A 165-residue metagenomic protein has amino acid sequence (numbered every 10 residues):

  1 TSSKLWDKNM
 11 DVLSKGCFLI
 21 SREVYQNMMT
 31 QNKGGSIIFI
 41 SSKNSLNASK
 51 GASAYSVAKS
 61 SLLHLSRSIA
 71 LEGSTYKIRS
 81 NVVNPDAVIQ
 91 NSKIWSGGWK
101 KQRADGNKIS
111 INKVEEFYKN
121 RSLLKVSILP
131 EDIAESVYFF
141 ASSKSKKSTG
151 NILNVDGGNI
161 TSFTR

Functional and structural regions predicted by a protein language model:
T1, A48-S56, S68: Active-site loop-to-helix junction immediately N-terminal to the catalytic Tyr of the SDR YXXXK motif in Rossmann-fold
S2-L19, I38, L62: Catalytic Tyr-X3-Lys loop
S21, A58, S66: Active-site helix of classical SDR
Q26, L71-E72, K146: Alpha-helical segment proximal to the catalytic Tyr-Lys
S42: Residue(s) in the substrate-gating loop at a strand-loop-helix junction that position the organic substrate next
N47, V137-Y138, T149-R165: Short C-terminal tail/terminal secondary-structure segment of NAD(P)H-dependent dehydrogenase/reductase domains
N47-S53, T75, K125, S143: Active-site loop immediately N-terminal to the catalytic Tyr-X3-Lys motif of short-chain dehydrogenase/reductase
S74-R79, S148-G150: Short, small/polar-rich loop/turn modules that mediate ligand/substrate recognition or access, typified
